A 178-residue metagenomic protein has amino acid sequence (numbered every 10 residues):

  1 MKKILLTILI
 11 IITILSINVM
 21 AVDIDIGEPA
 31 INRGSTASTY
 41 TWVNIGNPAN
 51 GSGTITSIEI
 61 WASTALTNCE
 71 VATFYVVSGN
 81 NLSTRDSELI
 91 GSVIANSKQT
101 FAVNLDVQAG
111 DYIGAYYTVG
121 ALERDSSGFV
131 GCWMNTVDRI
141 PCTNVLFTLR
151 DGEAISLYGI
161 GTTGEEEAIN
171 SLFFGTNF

Functional and structural regions predicted by a protein language model:
M1-I4: Positively charged n-region of N-terminal signal peptides that target proteins for export
T7-S16: Bacterial N-terminal signal peptides
M20-S87, V103-Y112, Y116-E167: Beta-sheet-rich sandwich/jelly-roll-like modules and their strand-loop junctions
I90-S97: Short proline/glycine- and polar residue-rich coil/turn motifs
Q99-F101: Short alpha-helix capping/helix-loop boundary micro-motifs
E167-F178: Viral virion structural and adsorption modules
